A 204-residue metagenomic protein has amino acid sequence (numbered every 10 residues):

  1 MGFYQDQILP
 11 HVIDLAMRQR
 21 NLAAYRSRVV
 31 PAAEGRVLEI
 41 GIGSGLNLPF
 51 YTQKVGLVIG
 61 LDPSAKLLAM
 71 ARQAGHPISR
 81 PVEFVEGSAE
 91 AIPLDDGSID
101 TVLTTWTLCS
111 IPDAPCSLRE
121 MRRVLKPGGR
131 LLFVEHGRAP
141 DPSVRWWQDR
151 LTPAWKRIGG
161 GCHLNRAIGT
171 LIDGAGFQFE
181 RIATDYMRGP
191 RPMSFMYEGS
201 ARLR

Functional and structural regions predicted by a protein language model:
M1-P10, L22-R26: N-terminal, positively charged/glycine-rich alpha-helical extensions of SAM-dependent methyltransferases
D6, L15-Q19, V134-P192: C-terminal alpha-helical "lid/dimerization" subdomain adjacent to the S-adenosyl-L-methionine
A16-R36, L46-F50: Conserved alpha-helix/loop element of class I SAM-dependent methyltransferases that forms part of the SAM/SAH-binding
L38-I40, S44-A91: Class I SAM-dependent methyltransferase SAM/SAH-binding core
E90-T101: A short acidic, Gly/Pro-enriched loop at the edge of an enzyme's catalytic core that lines a small-molecule cofactor
D100-D113: A short SAM/SAH-binding and catalytic strip from SAM-dependent methyltransferases
P115-P127: A short glycine-rich, Lys/Arg-flanked "PGG" loop and its adjoining helix->strand segment in the class I
M196-R204: C-terminal lobe and adjacent flexible extensions of AdoMet/dcAdoMet transferase-like proteins
